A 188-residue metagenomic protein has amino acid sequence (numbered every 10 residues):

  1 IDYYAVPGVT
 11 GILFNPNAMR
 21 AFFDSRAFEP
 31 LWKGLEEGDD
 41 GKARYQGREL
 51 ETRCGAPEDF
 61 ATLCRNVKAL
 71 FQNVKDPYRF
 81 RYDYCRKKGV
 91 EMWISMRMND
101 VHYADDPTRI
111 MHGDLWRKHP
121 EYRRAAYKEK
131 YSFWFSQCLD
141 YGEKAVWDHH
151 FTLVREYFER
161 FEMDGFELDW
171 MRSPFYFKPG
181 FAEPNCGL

Functional and structural regions predicted by a protein language model:
I1, A43-D83, W93-F161: Active-site-adjacent "subsite" loops/lids of carbohydrate-active enzymes
I1-A21, D83, K88: Mature N-terminal, pre-catalytic/accessory segment of carbohydrate-active enzymes
V9-Q72, K178-A182: Aromatic-lined carbohydrate-binding/catalytic grooves of carbohydrate-active enzymes
I12-F14, M92-I94, F166-L168: Hydrophobic faces of well-ordered beta-strands that scaffold small-molecule active sites in alpha/beta enzyme cores
N17-M19, R97-V101, M171-S173: Active-site beta-loop-alpha junctions enriched in small/polar residues
L31-G34, G113-D114, C186-G187: Short, low-complexity, polar/charged sequence segments that are solvent-exposed and flexible
A145-L188: Active-site neighborhood of glycoside hydrolase catalytic domains
